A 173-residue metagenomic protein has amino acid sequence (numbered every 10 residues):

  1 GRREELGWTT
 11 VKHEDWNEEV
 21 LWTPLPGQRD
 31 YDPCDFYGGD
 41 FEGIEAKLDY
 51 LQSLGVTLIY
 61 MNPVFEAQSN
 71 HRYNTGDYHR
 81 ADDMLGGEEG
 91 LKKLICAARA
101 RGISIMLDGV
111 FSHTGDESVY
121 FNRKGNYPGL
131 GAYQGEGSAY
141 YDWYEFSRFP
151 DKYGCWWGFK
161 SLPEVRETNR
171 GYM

Functional and structural regions predicted by a protein language model:
G1-T57, V64-M173: Substrate-binding/active-site clefts of carbohydrate-active enzymes
